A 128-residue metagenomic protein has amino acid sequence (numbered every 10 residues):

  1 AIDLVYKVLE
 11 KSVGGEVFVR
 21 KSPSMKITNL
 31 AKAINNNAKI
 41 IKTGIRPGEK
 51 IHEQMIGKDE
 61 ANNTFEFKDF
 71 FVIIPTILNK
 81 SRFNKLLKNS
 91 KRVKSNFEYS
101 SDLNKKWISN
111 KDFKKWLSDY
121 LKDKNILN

Functional and structural regions predicted by a protein language model:
I2-N128: Strand-loop microenvironment adjacent to phosphate/nucleotide-handling motifs in alpha/beta enzyme folds
